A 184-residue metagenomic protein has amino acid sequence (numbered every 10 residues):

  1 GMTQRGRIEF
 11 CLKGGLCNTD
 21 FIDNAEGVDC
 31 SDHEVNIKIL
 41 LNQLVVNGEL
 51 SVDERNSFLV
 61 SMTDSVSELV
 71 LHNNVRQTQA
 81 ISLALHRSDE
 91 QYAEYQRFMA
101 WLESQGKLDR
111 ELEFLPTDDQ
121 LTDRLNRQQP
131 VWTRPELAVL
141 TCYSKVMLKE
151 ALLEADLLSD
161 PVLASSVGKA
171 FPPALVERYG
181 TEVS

Functional and structural regions predicted by a protein language model:
G1-S184: Non-transmembrane, aqueous-exposed alpha-helical and coiled segments at domain scale
